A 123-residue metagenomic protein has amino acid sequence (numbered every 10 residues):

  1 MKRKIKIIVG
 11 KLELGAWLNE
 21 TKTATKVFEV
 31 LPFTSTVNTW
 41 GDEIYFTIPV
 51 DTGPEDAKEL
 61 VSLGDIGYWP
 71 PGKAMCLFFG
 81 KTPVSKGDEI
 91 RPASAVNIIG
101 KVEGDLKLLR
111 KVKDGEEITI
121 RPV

Functional and structural regions predicted by a protein language model:
M1, R91-V123: Well-ordered alpha/beta subsegment
M1-T34: Long, hydrophobic N-terminal alpha-helical segment
V9-G10, T34-T36, T47-T52, E59 (+3 more regions): Extended, low-hydrophobicity, polar/charged segments
K11, E20, V50, K73 (+1 more regions): A broadly conserved detector of short glycine/acidic/proline-rich loop/turn motifs that flank catalytic sites and bind
V30, N38-D65, W69: Compact, glycine-rich, soluble single-domain proteins
T34-I48, G87-K101: Short, basic/aromatic beta-hairpin or loop at an interaction surface
K58-N97: Mid-chain, well-packed structural core segment of small domains
